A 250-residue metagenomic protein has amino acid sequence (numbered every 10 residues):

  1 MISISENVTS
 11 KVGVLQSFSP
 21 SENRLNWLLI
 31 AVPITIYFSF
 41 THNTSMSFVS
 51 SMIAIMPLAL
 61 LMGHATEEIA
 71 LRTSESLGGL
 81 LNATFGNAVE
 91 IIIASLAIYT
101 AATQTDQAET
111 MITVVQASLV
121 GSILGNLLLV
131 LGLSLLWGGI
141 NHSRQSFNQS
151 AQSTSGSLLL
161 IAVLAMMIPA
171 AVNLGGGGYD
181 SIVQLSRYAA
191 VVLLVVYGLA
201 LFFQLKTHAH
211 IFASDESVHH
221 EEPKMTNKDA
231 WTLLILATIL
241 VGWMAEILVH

Functional and structural regions predicted by a protein language model:
M1-H250: Hydrophobic alpha-helical segments, chiefly the membrane-spanning helices and signal/signal-anchor peptides
